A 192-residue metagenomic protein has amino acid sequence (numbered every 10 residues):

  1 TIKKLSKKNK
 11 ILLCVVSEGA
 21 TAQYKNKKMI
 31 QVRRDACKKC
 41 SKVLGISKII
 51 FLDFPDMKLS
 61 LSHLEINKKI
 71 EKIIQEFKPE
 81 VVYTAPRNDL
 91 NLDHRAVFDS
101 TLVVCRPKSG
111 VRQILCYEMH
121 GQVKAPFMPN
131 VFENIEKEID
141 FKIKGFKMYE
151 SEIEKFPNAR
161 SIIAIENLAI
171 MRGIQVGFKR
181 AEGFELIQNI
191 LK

Functional and structural regions predicted by a protein language model:
T1-F77, R106-V111, L186: Active-site rim/loop-helix segments in enzyme catalytic domains that contact anionic ligands
S17, C37, I49, V82 (+3 more regions): Divalent metal-coordination and catalytic microenvironments
A20-Q23, M57, D89-L92, Q122-V123 (+1 more regions): Active-site environment of divalent metal-dependent phosphoester hydrolases
Y24-K27, R95-A96, A125-N130: Short aromatic-enriched loop/helix-cap "lid" or pocket-rim segments at secondary-structure transitions that line
V43-I46, V81, G110-K192: The feature marks non-catalytic terminal segments
I46, I70-N88, H94-V97: Proline-aspartate-enriched helix->loop->beta-strand connector
D53-F54, T84-R87, E118-M119: Short, well-ordered beta-to-alpha junction loops that form the rim of enzyme active sites and present histidine/acidic
A96-R112: A mobile, often basic/glycine-rich helix-loop segment that functions as the active-site lid/recognition loop
